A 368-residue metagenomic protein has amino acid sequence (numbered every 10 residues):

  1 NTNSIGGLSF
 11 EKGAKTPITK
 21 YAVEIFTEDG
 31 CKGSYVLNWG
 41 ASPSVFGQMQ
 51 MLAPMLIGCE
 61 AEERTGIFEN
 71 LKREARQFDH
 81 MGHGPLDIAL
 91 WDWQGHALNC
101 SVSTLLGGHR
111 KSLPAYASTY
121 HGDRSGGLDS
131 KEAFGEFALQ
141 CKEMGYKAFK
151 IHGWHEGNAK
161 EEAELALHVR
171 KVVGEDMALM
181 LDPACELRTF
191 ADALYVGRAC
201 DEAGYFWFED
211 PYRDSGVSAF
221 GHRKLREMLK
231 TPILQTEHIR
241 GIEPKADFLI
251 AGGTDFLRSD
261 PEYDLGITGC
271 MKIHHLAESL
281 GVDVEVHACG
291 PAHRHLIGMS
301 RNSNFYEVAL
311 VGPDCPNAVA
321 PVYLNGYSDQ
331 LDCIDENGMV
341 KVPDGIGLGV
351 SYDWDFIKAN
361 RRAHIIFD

Functional and structural regions predicted by a protein language model:
N1-D29, S34-N38, P321-N325: Structured beta-strand/loop patches that form or line metal/cofactor-binding pockets in enzymes
F26-L98: Metal- or metallocofactor-binding catalytic centers and their adjacent structured scaffolds across diverse enzyme
D29-S34, A97-C100, L105, E132-A133 (+2 more regions): Ligand-binding pocket scaffold of soluble enzyme catalytic domains
G30, L52, L86, N99 (+7 more regions): Conserved, mostly hydrophobic/aromatic
M81, D87-G127: Glycine-rich, aromatic-flanked loop segments that form ligand/cofactor-binding clefts across common enzyme folds
S112-L229: Metal-dependent enolase-superfamily TIM-barrel catalytic cores that perform enediolate-based chemistry
R198, G204, S215-M339: Shared catalytic-loop signature of beta/alpha-barrel
P321-D368: C-terminal extensions of enzymes
